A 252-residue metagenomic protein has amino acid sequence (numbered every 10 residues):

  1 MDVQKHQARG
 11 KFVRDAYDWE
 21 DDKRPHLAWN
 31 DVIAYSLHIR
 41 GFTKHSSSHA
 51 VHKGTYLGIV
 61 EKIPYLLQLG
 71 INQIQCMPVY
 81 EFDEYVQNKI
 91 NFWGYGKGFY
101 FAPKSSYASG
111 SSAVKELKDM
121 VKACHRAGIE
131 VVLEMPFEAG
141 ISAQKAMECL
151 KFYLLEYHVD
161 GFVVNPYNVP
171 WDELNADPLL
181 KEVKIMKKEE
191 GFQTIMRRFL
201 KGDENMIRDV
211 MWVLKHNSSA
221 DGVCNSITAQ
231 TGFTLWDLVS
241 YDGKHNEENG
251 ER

Functional and structural regions predicted by a protein language model:
M1-V32, H45-S47: The feature marks proteins involved in alpha-glucan
H26-N30, Q68, P178, S219-A220: Extracellular/periplasmic catalytic domains that process cell-envelope and extracellular macromolecules
I33-Y35, I74-C76, V131-L133, F162 (+2 more regions): Hydrophobic faces of well-ordered beta-strands that scaffold small-molecule active sites in alpha/beta enzyme cores
L37, L66, C76, Y100 (+3 more regions): Conserved, mostly hydrophobic/aromatic
S48-T55, E84-R126, A139-E156, H245-R252: Aromatic- and acidic-residue-enriched carbohydrate-binding clefts of CAZyme catalytic domains
E61-D83, E156-V159: Catalytic domains of carbohydrate-active enzymes, especially glycoside hydrolases
K115-E190: Active-site neighborhood of glycoside hydrolase catalytic domains
H158, Y167-R252: Conserved alpha/beta catalytic core and glycan-binding cleft of carbohydrate-active enzymes
